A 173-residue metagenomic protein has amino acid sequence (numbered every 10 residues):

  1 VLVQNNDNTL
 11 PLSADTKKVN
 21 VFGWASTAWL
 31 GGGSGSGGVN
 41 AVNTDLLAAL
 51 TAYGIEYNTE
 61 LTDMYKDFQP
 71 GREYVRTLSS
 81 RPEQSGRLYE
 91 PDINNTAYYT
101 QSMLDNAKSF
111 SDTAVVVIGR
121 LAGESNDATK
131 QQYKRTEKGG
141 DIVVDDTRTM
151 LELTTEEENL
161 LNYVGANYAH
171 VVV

Functional and structural regions predicted by a protein language model:
V1-V173: C-terminal non-catalytic regions of proteins with extracellular/luminal or membrane-system context
